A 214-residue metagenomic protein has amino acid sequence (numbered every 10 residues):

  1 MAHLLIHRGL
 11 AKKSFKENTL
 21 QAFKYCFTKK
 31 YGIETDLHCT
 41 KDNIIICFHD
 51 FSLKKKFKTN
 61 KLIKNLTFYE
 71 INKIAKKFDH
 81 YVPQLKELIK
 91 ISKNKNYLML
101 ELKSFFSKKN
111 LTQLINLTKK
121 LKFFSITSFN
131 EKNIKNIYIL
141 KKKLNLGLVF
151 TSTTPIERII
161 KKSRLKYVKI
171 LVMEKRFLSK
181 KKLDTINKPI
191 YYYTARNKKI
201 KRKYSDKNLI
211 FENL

Functional and structural regions predicted by a protein language model:
M1-L214: Phosphate-group recognition and catalysis centered on beta-loop-alpha active-site segments
